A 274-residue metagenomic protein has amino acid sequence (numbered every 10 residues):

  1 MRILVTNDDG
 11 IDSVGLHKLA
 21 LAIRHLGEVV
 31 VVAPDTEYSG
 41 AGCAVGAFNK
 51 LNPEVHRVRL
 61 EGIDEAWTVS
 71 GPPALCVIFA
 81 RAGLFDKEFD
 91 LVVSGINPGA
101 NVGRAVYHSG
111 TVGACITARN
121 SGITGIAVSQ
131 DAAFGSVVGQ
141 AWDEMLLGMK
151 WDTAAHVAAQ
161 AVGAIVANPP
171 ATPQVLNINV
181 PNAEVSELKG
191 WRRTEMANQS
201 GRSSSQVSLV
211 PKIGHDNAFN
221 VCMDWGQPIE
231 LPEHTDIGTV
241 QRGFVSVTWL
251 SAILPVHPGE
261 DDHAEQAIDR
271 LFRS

Functional and structural regions predicted by a protein language model:
I3, V14-G83, K87-E88: A cross-family phosphate/adenosyl-ligand binding-site feature
V5-D12, A105-V106: Short, glycine-rich nucleotide/cofactor-binding loops
A80-D86, G113-T124: Alpha-helix C-terminal capping segments
L91-P98: Short acidic, glycine-rich surface-loop motifs adjacent to enzyme active sites
A100-S109: Glycine/threonine-rich flexible loop motifs
S109-C115, A141-A164: Active-site glycine-rich loop that binds ribose-phosphate moieties when present
R119-A141: Glycine-rich phosphate/pyrophosphate-binding loops and their adjacent beta-strand/loop elements at enzyme active sites
E144-M149, V166-S274: C-terminal accessory domains and tails appended to enzymatic cores
